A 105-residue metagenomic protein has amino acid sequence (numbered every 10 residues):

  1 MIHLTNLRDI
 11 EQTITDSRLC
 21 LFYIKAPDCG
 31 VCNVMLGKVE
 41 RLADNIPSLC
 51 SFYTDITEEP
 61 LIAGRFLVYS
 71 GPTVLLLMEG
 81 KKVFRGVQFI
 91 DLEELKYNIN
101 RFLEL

Functional and structural regions predicted by a protein language model:
M1-E11: N-terminal "domain-start" segment that seeds a small globular fold
H3-T5, I24, A43, P47-L61: Thiol-based oxidoreductase modules, predominantly thioredoxin-like and allied folds used for disulfide exchange
I10-R41: Local sequence-structure signature of Cys/Sec-based thiol-disulfide redox active-site neighborhoods
Q12-T13, I62-R65, N98: CheY-like receiver
F22, V34-G37, R65-F66, L92 (+1 more regions): Chalcogenol-based redox active-site neighborhoods
V34, S51, P60-L61, T73 (+2 more regions): Mobile acidic interaction elements
F66-L75: Structural micro-motif
L76-L105: Non-catalytic, surface beta->alpha helical segment in thiol-disulfide oxidoreductase systems
